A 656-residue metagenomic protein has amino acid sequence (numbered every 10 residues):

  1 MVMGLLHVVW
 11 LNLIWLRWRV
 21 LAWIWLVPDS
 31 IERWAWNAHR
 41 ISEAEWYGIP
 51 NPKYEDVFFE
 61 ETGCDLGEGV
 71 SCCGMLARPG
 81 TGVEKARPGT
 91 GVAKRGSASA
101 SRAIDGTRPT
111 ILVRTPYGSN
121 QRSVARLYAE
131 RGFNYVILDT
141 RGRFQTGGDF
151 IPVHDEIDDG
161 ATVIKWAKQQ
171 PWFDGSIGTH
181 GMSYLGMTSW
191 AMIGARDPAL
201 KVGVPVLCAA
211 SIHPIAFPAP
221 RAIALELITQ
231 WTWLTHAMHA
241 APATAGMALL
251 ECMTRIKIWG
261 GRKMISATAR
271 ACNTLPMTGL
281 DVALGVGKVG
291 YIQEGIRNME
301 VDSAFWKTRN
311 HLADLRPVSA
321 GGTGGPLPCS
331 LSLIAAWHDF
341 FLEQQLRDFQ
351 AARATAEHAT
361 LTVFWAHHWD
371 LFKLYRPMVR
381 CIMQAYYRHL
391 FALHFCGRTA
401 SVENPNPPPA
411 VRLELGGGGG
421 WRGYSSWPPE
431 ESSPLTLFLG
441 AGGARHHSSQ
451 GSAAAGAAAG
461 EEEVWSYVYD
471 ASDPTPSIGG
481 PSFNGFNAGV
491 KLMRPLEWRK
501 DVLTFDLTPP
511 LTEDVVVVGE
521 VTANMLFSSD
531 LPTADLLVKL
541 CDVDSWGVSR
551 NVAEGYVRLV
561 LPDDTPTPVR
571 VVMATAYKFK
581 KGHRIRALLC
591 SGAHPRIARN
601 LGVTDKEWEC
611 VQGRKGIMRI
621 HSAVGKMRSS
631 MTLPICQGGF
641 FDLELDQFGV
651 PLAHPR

Functional and structural regions predicted by a protein language model:
L11, L21-A22, L26, I193-P326: Accessory cap/linker subdomain of secreted extracellular hydrolases
W18-I24, W34-A38, S42-A44, K53-G63 (+3 more regions): Glycine/threonine-rich phosphate-binding loop and adjacent beta-strand/alpha-helix elements that clamp
H39-G82, K94-G106, L507, L511: N-terminal cap/lid segment of alpha/beta-hydrolase-fold proteins
R102-K168, F217-P218, L374-P377, R499 (+4 more regions): Cap/lid segment of the alpha/beta-hydrolase catalytic domain
W172-S183: Alpha/beta-hydrolase fold nucleophile elbow
G181-A191: Glycine-rich nucleophile elbow surrounding the catalytic serine of serine-hydrolase chemistry
L327, L333-A335: Short beta-strand/loop motif that positions the catalytic acidic residue of the alpha/beta-hydrolase fold
R353-D370: Catalytic histidine neighborhood in serine/cysteine hydrolases with alpha/beta-hydrolase-type architecture
